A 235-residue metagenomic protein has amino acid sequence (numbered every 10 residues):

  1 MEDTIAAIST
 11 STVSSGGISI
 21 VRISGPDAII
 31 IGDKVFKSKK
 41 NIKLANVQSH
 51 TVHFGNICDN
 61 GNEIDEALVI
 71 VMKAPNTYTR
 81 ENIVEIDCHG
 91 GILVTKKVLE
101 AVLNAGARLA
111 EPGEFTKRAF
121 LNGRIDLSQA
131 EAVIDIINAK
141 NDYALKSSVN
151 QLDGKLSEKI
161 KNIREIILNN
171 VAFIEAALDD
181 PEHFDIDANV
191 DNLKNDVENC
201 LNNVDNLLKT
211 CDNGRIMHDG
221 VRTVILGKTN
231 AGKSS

Functional and structural regions predicted by a protein language model:
M1-K146, N150, G154: A glycine-rich (often HGG/GG-containing) alpha/beta subdomain
S9, S15-S24, K34-S38, F173-S235: Conserved G1/Walker A P-loop phosphate-binding module
N60, K161-N162, G232: Short alpha-helix boundary/capping motifs
R124-N203, L207, H218: Long, non-coiled-coil amphipathic alpha-helical linker/lever segments that couple catalytic cores to other domains
